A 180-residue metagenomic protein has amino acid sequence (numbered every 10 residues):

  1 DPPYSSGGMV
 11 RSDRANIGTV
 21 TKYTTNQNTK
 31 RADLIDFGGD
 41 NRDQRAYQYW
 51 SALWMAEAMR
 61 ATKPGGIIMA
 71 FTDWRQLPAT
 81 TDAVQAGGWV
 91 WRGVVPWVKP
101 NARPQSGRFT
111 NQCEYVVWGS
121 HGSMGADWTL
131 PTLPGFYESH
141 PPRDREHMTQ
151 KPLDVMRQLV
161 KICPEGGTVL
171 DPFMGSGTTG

Functional and structural regions predicted by a protein language model:
D1-N101, G107, N111, W118-G125 (+1 more regions): S-adenosyl-L-methionine-dependent nucleic acid methyltransferase catalytic domains
